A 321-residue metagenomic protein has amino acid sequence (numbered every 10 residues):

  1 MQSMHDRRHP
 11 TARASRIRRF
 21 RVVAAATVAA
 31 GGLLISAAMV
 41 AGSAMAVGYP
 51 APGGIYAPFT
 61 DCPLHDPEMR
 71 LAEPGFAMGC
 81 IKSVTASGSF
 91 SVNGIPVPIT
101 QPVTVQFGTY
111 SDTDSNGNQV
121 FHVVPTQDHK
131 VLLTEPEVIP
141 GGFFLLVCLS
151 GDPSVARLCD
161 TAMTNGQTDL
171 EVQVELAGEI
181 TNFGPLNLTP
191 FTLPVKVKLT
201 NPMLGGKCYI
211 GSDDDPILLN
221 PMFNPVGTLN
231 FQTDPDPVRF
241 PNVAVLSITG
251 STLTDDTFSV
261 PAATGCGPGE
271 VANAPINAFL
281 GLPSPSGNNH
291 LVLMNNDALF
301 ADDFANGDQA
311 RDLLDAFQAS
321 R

Functional and structural regions predicted by a protein language model:
M1-A46: Secretory targeting and sorting signals
V47-R321: Extracytosolic secretory-pathway proteins
